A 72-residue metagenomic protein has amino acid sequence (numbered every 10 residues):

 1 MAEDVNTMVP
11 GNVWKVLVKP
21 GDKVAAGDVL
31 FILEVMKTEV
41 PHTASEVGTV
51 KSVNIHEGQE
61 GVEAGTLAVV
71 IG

Functional and structural regions predicted by a protein language model:
M1-N12, F31-S45: Short beta-strand-turn/beta-hairpin segments enriched in glycine/proline and small hydrophobics that form edge-strand
M8, K19-P20, S45, V53: A structural micro-motif recognizing beta-strand termini and the immediately following turn/loop segments
V9-A25: Extended boundary segments
K15-K19, S52-Q59: Short histidine-centered loop motifs in beta-beta connectors
A25-H42, E63-G72: Short hydrophobic beta/alpha edge segments that flank linear recognition/processing sites
P41, T49-N54: Short, charge-rich amphipathic interface segments used for partner binding and complex assembly
